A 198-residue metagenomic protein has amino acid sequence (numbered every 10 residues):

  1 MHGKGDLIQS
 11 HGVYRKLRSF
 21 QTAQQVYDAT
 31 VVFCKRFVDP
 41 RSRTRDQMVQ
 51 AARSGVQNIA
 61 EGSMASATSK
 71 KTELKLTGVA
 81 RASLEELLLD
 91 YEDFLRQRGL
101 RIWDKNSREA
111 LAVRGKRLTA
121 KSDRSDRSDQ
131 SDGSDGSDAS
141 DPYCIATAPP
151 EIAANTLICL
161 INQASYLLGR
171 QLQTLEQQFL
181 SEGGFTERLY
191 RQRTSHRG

Functional and structural regions predicted by a protein language model:
M1-G198: Amphipathic alpha-helical assembly/interaction segments
